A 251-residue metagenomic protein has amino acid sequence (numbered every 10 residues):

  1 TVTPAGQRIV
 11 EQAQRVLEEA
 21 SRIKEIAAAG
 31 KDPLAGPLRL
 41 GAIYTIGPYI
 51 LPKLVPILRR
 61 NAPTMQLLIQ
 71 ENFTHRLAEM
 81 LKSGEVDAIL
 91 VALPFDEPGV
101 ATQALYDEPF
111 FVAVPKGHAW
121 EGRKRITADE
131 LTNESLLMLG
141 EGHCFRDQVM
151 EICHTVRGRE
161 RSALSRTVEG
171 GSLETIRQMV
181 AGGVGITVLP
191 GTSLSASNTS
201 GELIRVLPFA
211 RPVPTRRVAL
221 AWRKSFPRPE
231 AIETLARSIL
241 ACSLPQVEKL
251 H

Functional and structural regions predicted by a protein language model:
T1-A35, L240-L244: Alpha-helical "hinge/linker" immediately C-terminal to small N-terminal DNA-binding modules
T3-G6, L40, M80-K82, L131 (+2 more regions): Hydrophobic residues within well-ordered alpha-helices
E11-V16, G30, K53-I57, T74-V114 (+5 more regions): Short beta-strand-centered segments that line the small-molecule binding cleft or hinge of alpha/beta clamshell
P33, P37-G41, I89, A113 (+3 more regions): Short, well-ordered beta-strand segments
A35-P98, R159-S162, E169-L173: Central regulatory/effector-binding core of bacterial HTH transcription factors
I50, I204-V247: A late-sequence structural motif
E97-A104, E108, R123, E130 (+1 more regions): Beta-alpha-beta core module
W120, S135-G158, R228-R237, S243-H251: Secondary-structure junction motif
